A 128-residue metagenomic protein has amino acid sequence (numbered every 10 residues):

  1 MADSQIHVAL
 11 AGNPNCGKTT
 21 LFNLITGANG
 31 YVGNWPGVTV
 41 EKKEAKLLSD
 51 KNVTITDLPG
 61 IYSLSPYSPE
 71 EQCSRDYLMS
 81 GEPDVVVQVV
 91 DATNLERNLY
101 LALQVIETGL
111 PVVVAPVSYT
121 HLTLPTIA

Functional and structural regions predicted by a protein language model:
M1-L58: Conserved G1/Walker A P-loop phosphate-binding module
T26, S63, L78-M79, D91 (+1 more regions): Signal for well-folded cores of large energy- and translation-related assemblies
P36-G37, Y67, E71, N94-L95: A conditional alpha-helix N-cap/helix-loop micro-motif detector
K42, K46-V85: Nucleotide-state-sensitive switch-loop elements of NTP-binding domains
S63-S65, E96-R97, L122: Switch/connector loops and helix/strand junctions flanking conserved nucleotide-binding motifs in nucleotide-processing
G81-Y100, L110-V113, Y119: Conserved Switch II/interswitch segment of TRAFAC-class P-loop GTPases
T120-T126: Conserved small/polar residues in nucleotide/adenosyl-binding loops
